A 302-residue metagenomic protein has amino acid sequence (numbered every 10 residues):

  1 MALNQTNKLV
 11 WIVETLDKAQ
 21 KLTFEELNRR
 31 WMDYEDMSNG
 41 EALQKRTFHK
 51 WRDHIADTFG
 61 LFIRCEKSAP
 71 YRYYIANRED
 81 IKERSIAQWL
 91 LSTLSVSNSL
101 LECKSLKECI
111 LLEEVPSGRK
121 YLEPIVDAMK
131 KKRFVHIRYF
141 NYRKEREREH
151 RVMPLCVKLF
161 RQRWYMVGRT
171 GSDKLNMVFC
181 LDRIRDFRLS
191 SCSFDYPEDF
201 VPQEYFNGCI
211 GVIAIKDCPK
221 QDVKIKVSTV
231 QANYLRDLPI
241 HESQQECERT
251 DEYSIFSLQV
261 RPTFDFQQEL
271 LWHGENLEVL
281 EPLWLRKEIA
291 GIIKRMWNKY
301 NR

Functional and structural regions predicted by a protein language model:
M1-S85, R295-R302: Short, basic/aromatic recognition patches that contact phosphate-bearing ligands
V10, F24, G60-F140: Bulky hydrophobic/aromatic content
I12, F48, K132, I184 (+2 more regions): A residue-level signal for conserved active-site and pocket-lining positions in enzyme catalytic cores
I63, V157, E246-C247: A structural signal for short hydrophobic beta-strand segments in well-ordered beta-sheet cores
R72, H136, Y165-V167, I255 (+1 more regions): General beta-strand recognition
S85-A87, S191, D195-D199, L235-L238: Short, charged, solvent-exposed linker or helix-capping segments at domain edges/interfaces that act as flexible hinges
C109-K224: Core beta-strand-centered patch of the WYL/Sm-like small regulatory domain
Y205-R302: Polybasic (Lys/Arg-rich)
